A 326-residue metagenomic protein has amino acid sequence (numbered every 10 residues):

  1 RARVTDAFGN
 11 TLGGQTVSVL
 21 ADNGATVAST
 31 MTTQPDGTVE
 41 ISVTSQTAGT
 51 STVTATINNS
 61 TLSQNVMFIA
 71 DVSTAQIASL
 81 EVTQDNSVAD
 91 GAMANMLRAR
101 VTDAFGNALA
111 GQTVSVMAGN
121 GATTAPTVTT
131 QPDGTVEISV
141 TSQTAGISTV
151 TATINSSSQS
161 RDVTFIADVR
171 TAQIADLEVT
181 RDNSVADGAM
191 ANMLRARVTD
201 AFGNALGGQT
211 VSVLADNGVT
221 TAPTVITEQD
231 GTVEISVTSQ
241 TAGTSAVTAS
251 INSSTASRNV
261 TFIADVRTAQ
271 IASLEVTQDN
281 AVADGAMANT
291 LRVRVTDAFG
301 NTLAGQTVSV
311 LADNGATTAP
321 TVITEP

Functional and structural regions predicted by a protein language model:
R1-P326: The feature marks long extracellular or luminal low-complexity segments
